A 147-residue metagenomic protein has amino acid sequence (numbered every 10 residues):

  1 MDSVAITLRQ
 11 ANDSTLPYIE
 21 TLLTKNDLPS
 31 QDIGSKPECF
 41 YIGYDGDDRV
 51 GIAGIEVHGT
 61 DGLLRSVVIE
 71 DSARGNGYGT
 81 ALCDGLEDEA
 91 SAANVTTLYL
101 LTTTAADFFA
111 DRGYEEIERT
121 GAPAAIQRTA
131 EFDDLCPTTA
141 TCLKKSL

Functional and structural regions predicted by a protein language model:
M1-D32, A140-C142, S146: Short amphipathic alpha-helix that is part of the acyltransferase structural core
I42, D48-E56, D61-V68: Conserved beta-strand in the GNAT
V67-R74, T104: A short, internal acetyl-CoA/4′-phosphopantetheine-binding micro-motif in the GNAT/acyltransferase core
A73, G77-G85: Conserved acetyl-CoA pyrophosphate-binding loop and the N-cap/start of the following alpha-helix in GNAT-like
C83, T104, F108, G121-Q127: Short glycine/proline-centered loop/turn elements that form peptide/ligand docking sites
A90-T103: Conserved GNAT acetyl-CoA-binding A-motif
F109, Y114: Conserved active-site tyrosine of GNAT-family acetyltransferases
E115-C142: Conserved catalytic-core motifs of GNAT/GCN5-like acyltransferases
